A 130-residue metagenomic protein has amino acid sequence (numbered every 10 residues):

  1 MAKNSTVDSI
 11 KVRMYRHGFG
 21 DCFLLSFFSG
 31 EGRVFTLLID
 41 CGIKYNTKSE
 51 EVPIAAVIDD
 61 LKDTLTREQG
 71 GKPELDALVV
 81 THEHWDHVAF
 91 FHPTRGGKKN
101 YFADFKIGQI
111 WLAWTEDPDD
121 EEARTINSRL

Functional and structural regions predicted by a protein language model:
A2-I10, G70, P93-L130: Flexible, acidic/histidine-containing loops and adjacent segments that form or flank the divalent-metal
K3-G71: Conserved beta-strand hairpin/beta-sheet module of binuclear metal-dependent hydrolase folds, prominently
L25-F27, E50-V52, F91-P93, A123-I126: Short coil/turn segments at secondary-structure boundaries
V34-F35, K48-I110: Active-site metal-binding motif and surrounding structural segment of the metallo-beta-lactamase
I43-N46, E83-H87, E116-D119: Solvent-exposed loop/turn segments at secondary-structure junctions within structured extracellular/periplasmic domains
